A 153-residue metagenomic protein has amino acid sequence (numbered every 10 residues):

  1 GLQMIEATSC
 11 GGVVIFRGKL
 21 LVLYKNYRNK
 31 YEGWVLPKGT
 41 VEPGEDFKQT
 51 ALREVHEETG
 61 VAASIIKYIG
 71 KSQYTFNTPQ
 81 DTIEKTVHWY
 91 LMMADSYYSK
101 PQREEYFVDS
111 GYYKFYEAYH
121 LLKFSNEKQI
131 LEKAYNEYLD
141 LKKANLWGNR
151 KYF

Functional and structural regions predicted by a protein language model:
G1-M4, Y152: Short, low-complexity, intrinsically disordered N-terminal peptides in bacterial proteins
Q3-L36: N-terminal strand-loop-strand
G11, K19-L21, F47-K48, Y68 (+2 more regions): A generic structural signal for ordered secondary structure
Y27, I66, G70, E105 (+2 more regions): Residue-level detector of alpha-helical recognition elements and their boundaries
V41-Q129: Unchanged
K123-F153: Charged phosphate-binding loop/patch that engages nucleotide di/tri-phosphates or the phosphate backbone of nucleic
